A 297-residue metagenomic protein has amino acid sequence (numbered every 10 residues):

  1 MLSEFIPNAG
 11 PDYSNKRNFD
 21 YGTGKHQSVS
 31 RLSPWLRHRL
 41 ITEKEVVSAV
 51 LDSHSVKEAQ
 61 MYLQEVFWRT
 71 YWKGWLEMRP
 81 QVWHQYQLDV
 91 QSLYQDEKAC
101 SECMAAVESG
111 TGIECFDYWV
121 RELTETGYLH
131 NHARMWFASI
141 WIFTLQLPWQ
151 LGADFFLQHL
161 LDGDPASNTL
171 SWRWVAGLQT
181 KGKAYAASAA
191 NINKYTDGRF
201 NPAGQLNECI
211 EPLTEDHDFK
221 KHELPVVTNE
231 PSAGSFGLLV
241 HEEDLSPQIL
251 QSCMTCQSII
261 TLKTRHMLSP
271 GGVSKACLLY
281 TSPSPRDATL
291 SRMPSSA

Functional and structural regions predicted by a protein language model:
M1-F155, L161, W174-T180, A187-D244 (+1 more regions): Structured secondary-structure scaffolds
D162-A166: Acidic, His- and aromatic-enriched active-site or binding-groove loops in soluble protein domains that engage sugars
L245-I249, H266-G272: Short, charged/polar "capping" segments at the starts of alpha-helices and the immediately preceding loops
M254-C256: Short helix-loop-beta junction
S258-T264: Short internal beta-strands
K275-L279: Transcription/chromatin regulatory elements, primarily intrinsically disordered, low-complexity activation/repression
Y280-D287: Conserved small/polar residues in nucleotide/adenosyl-binding loops
S291-S296: Hydrophobic alpha-helical segments, chiefly the membrane-spanning helices and signal/signal-anchor peptides
